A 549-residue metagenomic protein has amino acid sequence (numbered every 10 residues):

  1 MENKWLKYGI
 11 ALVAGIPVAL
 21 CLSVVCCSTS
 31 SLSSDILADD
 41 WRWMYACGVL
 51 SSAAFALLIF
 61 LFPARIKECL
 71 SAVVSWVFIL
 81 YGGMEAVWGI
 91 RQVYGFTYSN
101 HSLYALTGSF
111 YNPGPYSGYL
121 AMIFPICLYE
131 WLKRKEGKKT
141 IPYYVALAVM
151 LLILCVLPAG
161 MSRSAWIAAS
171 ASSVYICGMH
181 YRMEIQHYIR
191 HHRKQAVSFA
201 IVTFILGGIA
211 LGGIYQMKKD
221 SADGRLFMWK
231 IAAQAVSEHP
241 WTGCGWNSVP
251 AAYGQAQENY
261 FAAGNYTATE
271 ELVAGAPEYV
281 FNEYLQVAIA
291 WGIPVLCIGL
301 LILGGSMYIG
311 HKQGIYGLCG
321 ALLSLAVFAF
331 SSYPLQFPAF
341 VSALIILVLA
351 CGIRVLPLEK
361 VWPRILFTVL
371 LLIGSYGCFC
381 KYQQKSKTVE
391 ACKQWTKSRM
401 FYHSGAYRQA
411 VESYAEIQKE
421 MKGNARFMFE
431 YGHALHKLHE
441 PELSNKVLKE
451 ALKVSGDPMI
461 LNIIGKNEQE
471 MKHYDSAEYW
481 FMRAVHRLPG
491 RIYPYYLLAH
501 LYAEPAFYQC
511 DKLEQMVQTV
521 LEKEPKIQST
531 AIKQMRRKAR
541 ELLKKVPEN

Functional and structural regions predicted by a protein language model:
M1-L80, E130-L147, C177-S198, G352-E416 (+5 more regions): Transmembrane signal-anchor hairpin modules in multi-pass inner-membrane enzymes, especially those that act on
E2-Y8, L12-S30, Y45-L61, C69-S102 (+7 more regions): Alpha-helical transmembrane segments of multi-pass inner-membrane proteins
N100-L103, W246-I289: Interfacial juxtamembrane loops and adjacent helix segments that form the catalytic/substrate-binding surfaces
C155-M161, A165, A169, S173-E238 (+2 more regions): A membrane-periplasm/extracellular boundary helix in multi-pass inner-membrane enzymes that assemble envelope glycans
F427, I460-L461, P494, T530: TPR alpha-solenoid repeat register
